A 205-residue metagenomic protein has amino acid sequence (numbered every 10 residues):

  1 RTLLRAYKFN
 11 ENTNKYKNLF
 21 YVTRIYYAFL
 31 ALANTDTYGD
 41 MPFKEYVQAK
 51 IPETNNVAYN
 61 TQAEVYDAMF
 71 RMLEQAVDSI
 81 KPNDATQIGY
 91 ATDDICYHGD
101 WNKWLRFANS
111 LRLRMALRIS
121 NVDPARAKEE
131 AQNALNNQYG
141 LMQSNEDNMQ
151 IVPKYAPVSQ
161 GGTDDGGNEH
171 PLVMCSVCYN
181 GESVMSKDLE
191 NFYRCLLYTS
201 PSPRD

Functional and structural regions predicted by a protein language model:
R1-S200, R204: Structured, solvent-exposed acidic/aromatic patches
